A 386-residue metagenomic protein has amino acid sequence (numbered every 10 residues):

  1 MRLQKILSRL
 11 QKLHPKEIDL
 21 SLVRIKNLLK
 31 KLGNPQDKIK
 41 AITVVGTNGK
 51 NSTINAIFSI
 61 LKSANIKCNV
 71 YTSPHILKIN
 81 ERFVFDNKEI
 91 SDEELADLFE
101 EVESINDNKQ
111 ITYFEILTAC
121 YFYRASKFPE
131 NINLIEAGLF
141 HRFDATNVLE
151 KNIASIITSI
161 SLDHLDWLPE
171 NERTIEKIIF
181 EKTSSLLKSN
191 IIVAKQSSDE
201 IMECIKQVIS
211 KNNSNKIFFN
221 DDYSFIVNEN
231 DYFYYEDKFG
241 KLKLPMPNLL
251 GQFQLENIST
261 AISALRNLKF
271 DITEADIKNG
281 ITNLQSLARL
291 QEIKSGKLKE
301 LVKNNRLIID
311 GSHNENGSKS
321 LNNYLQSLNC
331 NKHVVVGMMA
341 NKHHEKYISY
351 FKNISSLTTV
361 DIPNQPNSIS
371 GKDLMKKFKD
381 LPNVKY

Functional and structural regions predicted by a protein language model:
M1-N48, S52-K67, I76-L77, E93 (+4 more regions): N-terminal leader/targeting and accessory segments in enzymes
K16, L22, K26-D37, S63-E150 (+2 more regions): ATP-dependent carboxylate-amine ligase catalytic core
T43-V45, Y71-T72, I135-G138, I157-T158 (+2 more regions): Short beta-strand segments
I57, L61, T118-A125, I258-L268 (+1 more regions): Buried hydrophobic packing segments
Y71, N190-Q196, V335-G337, S355-N364: Short internal beta-strands
N108, F128-E136, N152-P245, I258-A275: Acidic, Mg2+-coordinating active-site environments of NTP-dependent enzymes
I132, D144-I156, S161-L165, F239-S356: Nucleotide phosphate-binding/pyrophosphate-handling subdomain across enzymes that bind or process nucleotide phosphates
S197-I217, N230, K303-I309, E315 (+1 more regions): C-terminal helical cap/extension that packs against the catalytic core of soluble nucleotide-cofactor enzymes
